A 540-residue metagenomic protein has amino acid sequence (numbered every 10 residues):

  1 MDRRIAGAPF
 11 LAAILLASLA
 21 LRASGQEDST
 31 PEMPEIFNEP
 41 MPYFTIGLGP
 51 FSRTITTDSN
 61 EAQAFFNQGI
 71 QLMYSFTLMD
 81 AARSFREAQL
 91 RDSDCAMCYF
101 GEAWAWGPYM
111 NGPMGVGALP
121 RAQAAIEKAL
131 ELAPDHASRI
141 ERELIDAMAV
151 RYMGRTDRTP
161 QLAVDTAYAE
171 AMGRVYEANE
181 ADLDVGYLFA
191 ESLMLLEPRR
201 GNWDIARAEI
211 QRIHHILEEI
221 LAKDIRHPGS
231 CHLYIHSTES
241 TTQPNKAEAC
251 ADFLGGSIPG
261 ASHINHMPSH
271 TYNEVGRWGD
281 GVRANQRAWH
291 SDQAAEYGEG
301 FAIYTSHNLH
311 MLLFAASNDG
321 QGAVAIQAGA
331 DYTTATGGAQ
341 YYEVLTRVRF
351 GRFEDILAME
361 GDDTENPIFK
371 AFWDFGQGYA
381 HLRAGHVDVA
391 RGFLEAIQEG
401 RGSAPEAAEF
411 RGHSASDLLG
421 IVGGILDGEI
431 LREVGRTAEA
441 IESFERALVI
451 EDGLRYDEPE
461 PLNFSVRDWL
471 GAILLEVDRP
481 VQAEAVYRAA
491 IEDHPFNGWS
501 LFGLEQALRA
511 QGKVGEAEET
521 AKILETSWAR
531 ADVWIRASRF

Functional and structural regions predicted by a protein language model:
N60-N67, D94-W106, H136-D157, A181-G201 (+7 more regions): Amphipathic alpha-helical repeat scaffolds of TPR domains
F66, F100-G101, Y187, H232-L233 (+11 more regions): Alpha-solenoid helical repeat scaffolds
L72, W106, V150, L193 (+8 more regions): Residue at a conserved register position within TPR or TPR-like alpha-solenoid repeats
L78-D80, E102-S138, A149-A163, L196-A206 (+2 more regions): Inter-helical turn/loop elements of alpha-helical hairpins
L90-R91, Y176-A178, L221-K223, F253-G260 (+8 more regions): Solenoid-like repeat scaffolds
A103, G107, G117-P134, V282-S291 (+5 more regions): TPR/TPR-like (Sel1-like) alpha-helical repeat modules
